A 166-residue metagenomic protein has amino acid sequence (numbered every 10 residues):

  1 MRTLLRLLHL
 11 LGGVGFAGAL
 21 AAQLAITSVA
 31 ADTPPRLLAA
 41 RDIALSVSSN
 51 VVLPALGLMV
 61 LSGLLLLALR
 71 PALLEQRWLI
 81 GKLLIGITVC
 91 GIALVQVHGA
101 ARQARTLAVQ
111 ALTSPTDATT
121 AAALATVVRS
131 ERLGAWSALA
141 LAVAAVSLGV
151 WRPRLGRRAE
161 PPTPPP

Functional and structural regions predicted by a protein language model:
M1-P166: Polytopic transmembrane helical bundles with strong interfacial aromatic enrichment
